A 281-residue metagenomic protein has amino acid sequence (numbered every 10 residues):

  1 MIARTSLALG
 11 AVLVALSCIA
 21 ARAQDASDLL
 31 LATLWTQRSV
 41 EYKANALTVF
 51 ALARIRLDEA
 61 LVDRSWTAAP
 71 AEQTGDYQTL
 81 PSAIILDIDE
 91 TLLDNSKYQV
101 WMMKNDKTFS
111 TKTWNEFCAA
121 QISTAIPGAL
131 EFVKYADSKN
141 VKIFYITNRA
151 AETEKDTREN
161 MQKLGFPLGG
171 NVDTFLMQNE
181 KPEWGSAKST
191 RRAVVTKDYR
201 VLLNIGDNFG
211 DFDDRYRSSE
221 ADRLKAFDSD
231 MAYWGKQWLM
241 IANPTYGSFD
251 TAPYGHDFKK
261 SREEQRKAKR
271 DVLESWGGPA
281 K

Functional and structural regions predicted by a protein language model:
M1-L9: Bacterial N-terminal signal peptides that target proteins for export
A8-S17: Bacterial N-terminal signal peptides
A23-L86, F258-E263, K267-K281: Non-catalytic pre-domain segments flanking phosphatase-related domains
W35-A44, N115-S123, F144-A150, N179-K181: Second-shell loop/turn segments in exported
V40, A51, A150, E154-K281: C-terminal cap/substrate-recognition subdomain and adjoining C-terminal extension of metal-dependent phosphatase-like
L61-Q73, I143-N148, G170-D173: Surface-exposed patches in mature extracellular/periplasmic domains of secreted proteins
P81-A83, L92-P127, E131, S138: Active-site neighborhood of HAD-like aspartate-dependent phosphohydrolases
E90, A129-Q162, F209: Substrate-recognition element of Asp-dependent hydrolases with the DxDx(T/V) motif
